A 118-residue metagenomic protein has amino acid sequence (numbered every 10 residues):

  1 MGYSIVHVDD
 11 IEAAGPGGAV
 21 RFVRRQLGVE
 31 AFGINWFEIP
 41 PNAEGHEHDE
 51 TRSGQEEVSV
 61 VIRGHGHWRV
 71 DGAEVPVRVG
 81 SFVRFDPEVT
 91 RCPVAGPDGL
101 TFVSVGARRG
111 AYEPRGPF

Functional and structural regions predicted by a protein language model:
M1-G33, P41, P114-F118: A short, N-terminal "cap"/entry segment at the start of jelly-roll beta-barrel domains of the cupin/DSBH fold
Y3, C92-F118: Double-stranded beta-helix
V20, N35-S53: Conserved short histidine dyad/triad with adjacent acidic residue
R25-Q26, H46-R52, V94-A95, R115: Short histidine-centered beta-strand/loop micro-motifs that create catalytic or ligand/metal-coordination sites
E30-F32, P40-G45, H65, R108-A111: Short, charged/polar surface micro-motifs in flexible loops or helix N-caps
E47, W68-R69, F85, R91-P97: Short beta-strand His + acidic residue motifs that chelate non-heme Fe in jelly-roll/DSBH and cupin folds
G54-G66: Glycine- and acidic-residue-biased ligand/ion/polar-headgroup-sensing regions
G72-E88: Short acidic-glycine-tyrosine-enriched beta hairpin
